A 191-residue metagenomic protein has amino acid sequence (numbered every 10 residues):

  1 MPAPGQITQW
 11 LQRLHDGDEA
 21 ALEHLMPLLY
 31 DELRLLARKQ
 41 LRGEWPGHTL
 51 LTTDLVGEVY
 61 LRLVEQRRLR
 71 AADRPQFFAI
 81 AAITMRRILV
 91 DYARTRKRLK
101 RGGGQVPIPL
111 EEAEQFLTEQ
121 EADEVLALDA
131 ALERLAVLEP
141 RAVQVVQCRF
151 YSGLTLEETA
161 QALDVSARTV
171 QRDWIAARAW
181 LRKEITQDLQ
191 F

Functional and structural regions predicted by a protein language model:
Q12-D16, K39-P46, E58-F77: Sigma70-family region 2
D16-H24, L35-V56, A167, Q190: Short, charged helix-capping/linker segments at alpha-helix termini
Y30-D31, T53-L61, R74-T95: Σ70-family region 2.3-2.4 aromatic/basic alpha-helix that recognizes the −10 promoter and nucleates DNA melting
L33, I83, Q115-Q144: Amphipathic alpha-helical segment used for protein-protein interaction
A37, R178-F191: Short, Lys/Arg-enriched C-terminal cap helix and immediately downstream tail that follows
K39-R42, R86-Q105: Arg/Lys-rich amphipathic alpha helix in sigma70-family domain 2
A136-E158: Short amphipathic alpha helix immediately N-terminal
S152-R172: Helix-turn-helix DNA-binding module
